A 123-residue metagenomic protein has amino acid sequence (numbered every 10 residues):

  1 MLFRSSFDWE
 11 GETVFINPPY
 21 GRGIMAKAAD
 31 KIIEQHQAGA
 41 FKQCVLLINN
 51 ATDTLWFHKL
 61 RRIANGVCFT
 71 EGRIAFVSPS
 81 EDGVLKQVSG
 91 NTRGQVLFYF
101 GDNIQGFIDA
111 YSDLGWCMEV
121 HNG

Functional and structural regions predicted by a protein language model:
M1-G123: Class I S-adenosyl-L-methionine-dependent methyltransferase catalytic core
